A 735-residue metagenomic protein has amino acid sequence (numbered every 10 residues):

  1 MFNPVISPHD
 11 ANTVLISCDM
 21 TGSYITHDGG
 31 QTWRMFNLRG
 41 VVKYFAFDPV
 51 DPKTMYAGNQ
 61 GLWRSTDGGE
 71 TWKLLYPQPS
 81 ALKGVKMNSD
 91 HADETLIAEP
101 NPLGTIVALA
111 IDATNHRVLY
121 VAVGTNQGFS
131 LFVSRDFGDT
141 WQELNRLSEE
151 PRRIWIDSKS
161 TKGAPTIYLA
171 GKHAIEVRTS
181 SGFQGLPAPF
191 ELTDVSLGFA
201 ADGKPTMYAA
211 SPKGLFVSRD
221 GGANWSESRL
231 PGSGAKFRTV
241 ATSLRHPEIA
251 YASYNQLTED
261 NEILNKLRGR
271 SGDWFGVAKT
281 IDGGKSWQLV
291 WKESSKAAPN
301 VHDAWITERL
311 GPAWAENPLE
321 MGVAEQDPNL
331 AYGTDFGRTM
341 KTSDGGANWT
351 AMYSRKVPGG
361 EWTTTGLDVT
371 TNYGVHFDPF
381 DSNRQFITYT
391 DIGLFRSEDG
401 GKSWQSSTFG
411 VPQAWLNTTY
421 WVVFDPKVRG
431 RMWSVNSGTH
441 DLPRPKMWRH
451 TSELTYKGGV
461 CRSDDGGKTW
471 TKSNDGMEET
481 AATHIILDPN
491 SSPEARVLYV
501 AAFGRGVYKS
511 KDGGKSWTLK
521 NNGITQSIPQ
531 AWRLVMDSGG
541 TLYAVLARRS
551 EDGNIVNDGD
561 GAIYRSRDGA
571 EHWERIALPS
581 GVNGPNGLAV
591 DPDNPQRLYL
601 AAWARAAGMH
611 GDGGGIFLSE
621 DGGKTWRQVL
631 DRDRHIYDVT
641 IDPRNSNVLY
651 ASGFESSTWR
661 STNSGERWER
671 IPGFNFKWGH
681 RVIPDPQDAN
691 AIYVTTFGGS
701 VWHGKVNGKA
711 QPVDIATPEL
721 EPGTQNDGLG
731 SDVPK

Functional and structural regions predicted by a protein language model:
M1-K735: Extracellular glycan-interacting surfaces
